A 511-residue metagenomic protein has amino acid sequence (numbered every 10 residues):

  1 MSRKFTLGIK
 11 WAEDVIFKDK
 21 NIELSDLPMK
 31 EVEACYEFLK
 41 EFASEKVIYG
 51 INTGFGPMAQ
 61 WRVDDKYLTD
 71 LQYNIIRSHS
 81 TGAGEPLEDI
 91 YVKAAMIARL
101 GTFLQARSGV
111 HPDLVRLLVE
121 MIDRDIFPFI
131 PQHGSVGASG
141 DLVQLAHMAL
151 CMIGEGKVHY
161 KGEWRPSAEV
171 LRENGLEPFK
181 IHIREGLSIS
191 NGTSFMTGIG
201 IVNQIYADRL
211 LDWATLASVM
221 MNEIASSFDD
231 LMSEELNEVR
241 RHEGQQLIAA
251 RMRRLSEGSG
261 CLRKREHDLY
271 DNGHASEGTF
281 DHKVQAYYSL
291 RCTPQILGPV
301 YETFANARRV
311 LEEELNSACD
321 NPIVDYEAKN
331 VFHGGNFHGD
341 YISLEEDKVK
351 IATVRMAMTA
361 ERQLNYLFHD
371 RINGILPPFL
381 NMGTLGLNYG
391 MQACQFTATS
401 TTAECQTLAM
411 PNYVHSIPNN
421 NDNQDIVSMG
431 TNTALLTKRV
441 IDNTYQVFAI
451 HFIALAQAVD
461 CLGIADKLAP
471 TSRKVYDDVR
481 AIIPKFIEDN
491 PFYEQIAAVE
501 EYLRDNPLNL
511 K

Functional and structural regions predicted by a protein language model:
S2-E31, C35-F42, L68, C151-K511: C-terminal auxiliary extensions adjacent to catalytic cores
S2-E45, Q72-P131, N222, E235-E238: Glycine-rich, flexible loop motifs
Y49-V63, Y67-L71, S78-G101, P131-I153 (+1 more regions): FAD-binding core of FAD-dependent oxidoreductases, characterized by glycine-rich FAD pyrophosphate-binding loops
D64, E88, H111, A469-P470: Generic structural signal for alpha-helix starts
I97, L104-F127, G134-L145, L150 (+1 more regions): Well-ordered mid-protein domain cores that form the structural environment of catalytic cofactors
